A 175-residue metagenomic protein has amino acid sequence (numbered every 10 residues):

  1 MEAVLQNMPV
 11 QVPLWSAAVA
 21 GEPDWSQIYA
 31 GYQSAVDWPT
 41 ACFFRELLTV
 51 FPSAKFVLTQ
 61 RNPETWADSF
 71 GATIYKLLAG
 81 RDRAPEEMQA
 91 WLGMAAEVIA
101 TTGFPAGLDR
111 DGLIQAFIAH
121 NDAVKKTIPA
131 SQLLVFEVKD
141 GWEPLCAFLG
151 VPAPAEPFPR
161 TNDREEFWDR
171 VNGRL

Functional and structural regions predicted by a protein language model:
M1-A30: PAPS-dependent sulfotransferase catalytic core
M1-V10, V57-D68, A84, A119-L175: The conserved 3'-phosphoadenosine-5'-phosphosulfate
A20, D24-Q27, G31, V36-P39 (+1 more regions): Soluble or luminal CAZymes and related metallo-dependent hydrolases
W25, F44-L48, N121, K125: Short amphipathic alpha-helical segments and helix-helix/interface helices
G31, G107-I114, A130-V135: Active-site rim elements
Y32-D37, A54-F56, L134: Generic beta-sheet signal
W38-C42, K139: Short beta->alpha connector loops
F44-G112, E143, V151-P154: PAPS-dependent sulfotransferase catalytic domain
